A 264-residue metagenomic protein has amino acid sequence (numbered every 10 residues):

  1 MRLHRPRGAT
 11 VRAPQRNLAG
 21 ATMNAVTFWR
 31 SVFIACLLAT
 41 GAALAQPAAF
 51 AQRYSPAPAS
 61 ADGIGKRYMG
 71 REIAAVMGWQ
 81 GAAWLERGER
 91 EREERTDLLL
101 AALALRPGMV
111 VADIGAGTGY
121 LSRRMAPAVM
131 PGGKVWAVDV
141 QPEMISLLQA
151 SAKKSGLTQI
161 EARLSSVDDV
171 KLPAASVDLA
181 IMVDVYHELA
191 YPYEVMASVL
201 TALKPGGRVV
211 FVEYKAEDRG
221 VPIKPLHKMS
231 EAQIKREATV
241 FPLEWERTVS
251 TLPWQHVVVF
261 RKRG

Functional and structural regions predicted by a protein language model:
F50-A112, A150: Class I SAM-dependent transferase core
V111, A180-I181: Hydrophobic beta-strand segment of the Class I
A112, A116-D169: Class I SAM-dependent methyltransferase SAM/SAH-binding core
A126-P127, Y193-R208: A short glycine-rich, Lys/Arg-flanked "PGG" loop and its adjoining helix->strand segment in the class I
V170-L179: A short acidic, Gly/Pro-enriched loop at the edge of an enzyme's catalytic core that lines a small-molecule cofactor
V183-Y186: Residues lining the SAM
R208-K235: Conserved class I S-adenosyl-L-methionine
E246-R247, T251-G264: Core SAM-dependent methyltransferase catalytic element
